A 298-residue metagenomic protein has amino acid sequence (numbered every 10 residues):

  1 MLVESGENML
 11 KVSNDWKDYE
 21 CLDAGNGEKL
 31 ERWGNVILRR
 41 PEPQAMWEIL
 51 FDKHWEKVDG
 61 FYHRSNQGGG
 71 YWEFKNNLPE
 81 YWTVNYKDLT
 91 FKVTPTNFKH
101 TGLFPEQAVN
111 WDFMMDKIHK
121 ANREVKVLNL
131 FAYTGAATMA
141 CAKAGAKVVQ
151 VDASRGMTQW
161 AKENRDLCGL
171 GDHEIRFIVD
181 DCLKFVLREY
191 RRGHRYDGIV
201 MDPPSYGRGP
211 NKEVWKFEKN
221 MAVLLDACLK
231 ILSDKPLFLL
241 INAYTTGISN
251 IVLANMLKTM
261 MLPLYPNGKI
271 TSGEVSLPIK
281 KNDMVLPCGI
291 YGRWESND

Functional and structural regions predicted by a protein language model:
V12-E31, L38-P105, D112: Non-catalytic substrate-recognition/targeting regions of SAM-dependent transferases
P105-N122: Conserved alpha-helix/loop element of class I SAM-dependent methyltransferases that forms part of the SAM/SAH-binding
E124-Y133: Conserved class I S-adenosyl-L-methionine
T134-A146: Conserved SAM-binding loop of SAM-dependent methyltransferases across substrates and taxa, primarily the Class I
K147-D152: Conserved SAM-binding motif I beta-strand of class I
S154-V200: S-adenosyl-L-methionine
C182-P263: S-adenosylmethionine
P236-D298: C-terminal catalytic and target-recognition region of SAM-dependent MTase-like enzymes, primarily methyltransferases
